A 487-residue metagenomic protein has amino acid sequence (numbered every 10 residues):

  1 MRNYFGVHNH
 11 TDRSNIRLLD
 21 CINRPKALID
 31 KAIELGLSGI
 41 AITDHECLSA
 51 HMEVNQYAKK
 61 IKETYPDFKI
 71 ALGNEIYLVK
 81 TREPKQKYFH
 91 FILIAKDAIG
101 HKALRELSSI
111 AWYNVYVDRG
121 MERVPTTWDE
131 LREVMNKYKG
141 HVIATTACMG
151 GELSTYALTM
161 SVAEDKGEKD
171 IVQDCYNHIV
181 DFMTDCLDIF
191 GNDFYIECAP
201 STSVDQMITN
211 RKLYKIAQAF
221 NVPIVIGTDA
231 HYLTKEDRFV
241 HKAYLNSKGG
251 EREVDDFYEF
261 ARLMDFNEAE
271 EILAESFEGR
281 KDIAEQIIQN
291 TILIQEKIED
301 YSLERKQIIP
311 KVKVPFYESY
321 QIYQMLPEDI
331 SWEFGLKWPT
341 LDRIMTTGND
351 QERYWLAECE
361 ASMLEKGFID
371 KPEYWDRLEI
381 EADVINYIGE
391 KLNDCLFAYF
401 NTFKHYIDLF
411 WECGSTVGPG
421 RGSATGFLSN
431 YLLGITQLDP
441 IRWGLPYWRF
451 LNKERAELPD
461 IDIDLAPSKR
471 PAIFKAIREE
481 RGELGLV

Functional and structural regions predicted by a protein language model:
M1-I42, E46-P66, E106-K235, A357 (+1 more regions): Domain-core and long-helix interface of multi-subunit machines
R2-N3, L153-T155, T159-G167, G279-P419: Non-catalytic structural connector segments
H51-M52, K87, M207-T209, T234-L245 (+1 more regions): Histidine/acidic-residue-rich catalytic or RNA/ligand-binding cores of hydrolases and nuclease-related proteins
V225-T234, F410, S415-Q437: Conserved phosphate/anionic-ligand binding catalytic regions in large, soluble enzymes, centered on
A230-R238, I292-I294, E304-Q321, S423-Y431 (+1 more regions): A glycine-rich phosphate-binding loop feature that marks nucleotide/adenosyl-phosphate handling sites
Y258-F277, R455-I463: Short beta-alpha connecting loops at secondary-structure transitions that line or flank enzyme active sites
L273, F450-V487: A structural-propensity feature for long, helix-poor, extended segments
N430-E457: Class I SAM-dependent methyltransferase SAM-binding "motif I" and its flanking Rossmann-like core
